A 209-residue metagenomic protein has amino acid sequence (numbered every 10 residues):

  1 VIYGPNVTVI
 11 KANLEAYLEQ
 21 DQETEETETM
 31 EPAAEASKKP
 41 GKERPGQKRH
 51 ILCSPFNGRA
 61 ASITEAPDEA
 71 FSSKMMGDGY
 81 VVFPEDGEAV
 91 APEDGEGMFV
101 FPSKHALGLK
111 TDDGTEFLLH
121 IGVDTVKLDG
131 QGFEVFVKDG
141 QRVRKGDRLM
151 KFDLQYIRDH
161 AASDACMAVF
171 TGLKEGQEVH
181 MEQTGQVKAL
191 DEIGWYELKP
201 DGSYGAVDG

Functional and structural regions predicted by a protein language model:
V1-R49: Cytosolic C-terminal regulatory domains/tails of membrane transporters and channels
E31-G209: Contiguous, well-folded functional domains in the mature portion of proteins
